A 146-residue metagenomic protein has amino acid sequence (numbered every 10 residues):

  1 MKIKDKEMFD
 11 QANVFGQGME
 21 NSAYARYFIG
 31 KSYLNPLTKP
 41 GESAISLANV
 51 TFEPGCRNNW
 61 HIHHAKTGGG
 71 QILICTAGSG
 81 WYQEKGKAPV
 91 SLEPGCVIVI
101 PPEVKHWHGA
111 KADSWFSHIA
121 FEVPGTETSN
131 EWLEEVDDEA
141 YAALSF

Functional and structural regions predicted by a protein language model:
M1-S46, N130-F146: A short, N-terminal "cap"/entry segment at the start of jelly-roll beta-barrel domains of the cupin/DSBH fold
N49-E53, H64-Y82, F121-P124: Short, conserved beta-strand element in jelly-roll/cupin
N59-H61, Y82-Q83, I100, K105-A112: Short beta-strand His + acidic residue motifs that chelate non-heme Fe in jelly-roll/DSBH and cupin folds
I72, V99, D113-W132: A short hydrophobic beta-strand segment most commonly corresponding to one strand of the jelly-roll/cupin
G86-E103: Short acidic-glycine-tyrosine-enriched beta hairpin
